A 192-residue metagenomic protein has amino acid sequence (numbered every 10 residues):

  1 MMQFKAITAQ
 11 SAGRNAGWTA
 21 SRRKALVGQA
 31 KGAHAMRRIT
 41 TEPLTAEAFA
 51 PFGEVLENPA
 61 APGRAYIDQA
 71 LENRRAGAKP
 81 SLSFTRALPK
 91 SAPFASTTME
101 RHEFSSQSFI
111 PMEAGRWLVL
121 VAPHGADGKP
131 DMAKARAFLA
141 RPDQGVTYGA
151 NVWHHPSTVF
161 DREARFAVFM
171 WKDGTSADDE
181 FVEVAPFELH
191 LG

Functional and structural regions predicted by a protein language model:
I7-A12, K24: Intrinsic disorder/low-complexity segments
R22-A25, Q29: Compositionally biased, intrinsically disordered low-complexity segments enriched in Pro/Arg/Gln/His
A30-A137, D161, M170, G174-A177 (+2 more regions): Non-catalytic, conserved peripheral segments adjacent to functional cores
L139-H155: Conserved metal-binding segment of the jelly-roll/cupin
N151-A167: Ligand-binding loop in jelly-roll beta-barrel domains
